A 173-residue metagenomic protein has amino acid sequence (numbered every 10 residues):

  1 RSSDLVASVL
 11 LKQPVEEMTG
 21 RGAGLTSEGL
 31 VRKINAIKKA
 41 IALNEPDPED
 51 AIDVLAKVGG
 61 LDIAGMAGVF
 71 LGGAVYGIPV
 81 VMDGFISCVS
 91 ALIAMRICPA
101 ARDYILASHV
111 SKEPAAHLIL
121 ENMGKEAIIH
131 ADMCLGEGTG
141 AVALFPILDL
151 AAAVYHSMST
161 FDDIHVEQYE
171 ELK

Functional and structural regions predicted by a protein language model:
V9, V31, K39, G59 (+1 more regions): Glycine-rich ThDP/TPP pyrophosphate-binding loop and its adjacent helix/strand module within ThDP-dependent enzymes
L11-R21, V154-S159: Phosphate-handling active-site elements
G20-L43: Long, charge-dense
D50-D62, L71-Y76, I128-I129, C134 (+1 more regions): Glycine-rich phosphate/diphosphate-binding loops and the adjacent beta-loop-alpha structural elements that coordinate
G68-A107, E126-C134: Hydrophobic alpha-helical bundle architecture
E113-D162: Internal helix-turn-beta structural module
T160-K173: A short, charged, Gly/Pro-tolerant segment at domain boundaries
